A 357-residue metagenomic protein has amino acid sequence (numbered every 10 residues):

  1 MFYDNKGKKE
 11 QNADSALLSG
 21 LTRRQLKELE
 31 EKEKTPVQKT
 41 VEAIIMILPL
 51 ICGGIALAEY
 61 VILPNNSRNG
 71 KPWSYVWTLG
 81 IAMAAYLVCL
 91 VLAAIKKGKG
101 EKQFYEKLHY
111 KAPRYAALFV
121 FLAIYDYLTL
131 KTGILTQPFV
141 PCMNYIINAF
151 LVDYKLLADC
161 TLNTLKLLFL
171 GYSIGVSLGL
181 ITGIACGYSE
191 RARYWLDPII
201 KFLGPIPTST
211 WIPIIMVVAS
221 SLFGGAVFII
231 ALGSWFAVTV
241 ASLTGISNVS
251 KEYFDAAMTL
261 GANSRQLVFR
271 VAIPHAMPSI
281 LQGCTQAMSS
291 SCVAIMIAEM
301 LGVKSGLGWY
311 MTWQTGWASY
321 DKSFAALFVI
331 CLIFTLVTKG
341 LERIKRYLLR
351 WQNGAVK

Functional and structural regions predicted by a protein language model:
M1-A117, V152: Membrane-topology segments of multi-pass transport proteins
P64-W73, K131-S173: Periplasmic/extracellular loop-to-transmembrane helix junction in inner-membrane transport proteins
Y86-A94, Q282, F324-K357: C-terminal transmembrane helix and the adjacent membrane-cytosol boundary/short C-terminal tail of inner/organellar
K97-G100, L170-I200: Transmembrane-helix boundary motif in ABC transporter permease subunits
W195, V238-C284, L307, M311: Short cytoplasmic-facing helical segments at TM-TM junctions of multi-pass membrane proteins
I200-S234, G245: Generic hydrophobic transmembrane alpha-helix motif, especially the helices
M216-V218, G245-I246, V293-I330, L349 (+1 more regions): Glycine-rich helix-loop "coupling/hinge" segments at transmembrane-helix boundaries in multipass transporters
F228-L232, R265-A298, A325, I330 (+1 more regions): Transmembrane alpha-helices
